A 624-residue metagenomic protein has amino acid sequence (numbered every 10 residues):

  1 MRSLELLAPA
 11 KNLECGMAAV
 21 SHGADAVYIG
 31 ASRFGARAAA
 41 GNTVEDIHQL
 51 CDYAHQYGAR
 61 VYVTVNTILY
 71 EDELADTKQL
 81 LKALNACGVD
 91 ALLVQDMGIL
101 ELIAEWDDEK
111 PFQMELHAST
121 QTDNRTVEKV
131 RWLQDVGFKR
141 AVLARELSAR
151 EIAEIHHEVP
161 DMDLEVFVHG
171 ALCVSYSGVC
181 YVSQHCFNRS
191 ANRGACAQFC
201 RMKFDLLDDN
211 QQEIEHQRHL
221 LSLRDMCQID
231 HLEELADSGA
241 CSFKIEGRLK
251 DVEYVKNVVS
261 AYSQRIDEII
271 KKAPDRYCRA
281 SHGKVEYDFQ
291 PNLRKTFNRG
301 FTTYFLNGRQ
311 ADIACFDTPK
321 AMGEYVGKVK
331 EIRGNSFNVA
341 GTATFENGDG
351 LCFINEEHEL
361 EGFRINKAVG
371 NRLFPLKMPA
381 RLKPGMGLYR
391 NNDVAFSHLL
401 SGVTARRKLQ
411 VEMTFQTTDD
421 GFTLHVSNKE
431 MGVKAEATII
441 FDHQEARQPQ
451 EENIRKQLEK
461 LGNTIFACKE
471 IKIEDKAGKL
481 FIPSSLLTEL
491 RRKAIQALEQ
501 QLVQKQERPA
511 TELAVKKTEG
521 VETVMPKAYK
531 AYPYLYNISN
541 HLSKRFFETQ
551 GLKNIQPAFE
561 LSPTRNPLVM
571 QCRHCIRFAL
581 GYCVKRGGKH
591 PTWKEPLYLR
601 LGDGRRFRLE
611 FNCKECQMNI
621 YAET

Functional and structural regions predicted by a protein language model:
M1-H22, A26-A36, D46, L50-C51 (+5 more regions): Surface-exposed amphipathic alpha-helical tracts and adjacent flexible/coil segments at the periphery of soluble enzymes
A39-T43: An active-site metal/cofactor-coordinating segment within enzyme catalytic domains
L100-E105: Short active-site loop/helix that positions an aromatic residue
D108-P111: Intrinsically disordered, low-complexity terminal tails and inter-domain linkers enriched for S/T/G/P/D/E
R125-K129: Short, glycine/polar-rich helix-capping loops at beta-to-alpha or helix-loop-helix junctions that flank or form
